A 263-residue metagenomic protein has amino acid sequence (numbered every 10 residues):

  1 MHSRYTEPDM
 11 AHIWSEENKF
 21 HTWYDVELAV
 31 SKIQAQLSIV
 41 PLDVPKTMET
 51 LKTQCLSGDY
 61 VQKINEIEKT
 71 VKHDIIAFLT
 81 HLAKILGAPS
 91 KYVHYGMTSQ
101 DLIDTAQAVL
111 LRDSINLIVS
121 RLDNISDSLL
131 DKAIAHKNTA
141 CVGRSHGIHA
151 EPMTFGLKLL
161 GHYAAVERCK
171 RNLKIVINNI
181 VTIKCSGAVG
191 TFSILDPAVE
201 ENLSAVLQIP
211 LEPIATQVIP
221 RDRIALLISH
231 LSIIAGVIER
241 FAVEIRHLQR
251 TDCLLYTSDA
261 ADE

Functional and structural regions predicted by a protein language model:
M1-S186, F192, D196-N202, L211: A helix-coil-helix interface module used to build multimeric assemblies and to scaffold catalytic/cofactor sites
M48-K52, V218, Q249: A general structural motif at alpha-helix termini
Q100-I103, E239, V243, A261: Residue-level micro-sites within transmembrane alpha helices that shape and flank functional polar/acidic positions
E167, R171, Q208, E239-A242 (+1 more regions): Signal for well-folded cores of large energy- and translation-related assemblies
E200-Q217, R221: Active-site-adjacent "gating/activation" loops or surface patches in catalytic cores
I224-I238, A242-L248: A conserved active-site cap/scaffold subdomain adjacent to cofactor or substrate pockets
Y256-E263: Conserved small/polar residues in nucleotide/adenosyl-binding loops
